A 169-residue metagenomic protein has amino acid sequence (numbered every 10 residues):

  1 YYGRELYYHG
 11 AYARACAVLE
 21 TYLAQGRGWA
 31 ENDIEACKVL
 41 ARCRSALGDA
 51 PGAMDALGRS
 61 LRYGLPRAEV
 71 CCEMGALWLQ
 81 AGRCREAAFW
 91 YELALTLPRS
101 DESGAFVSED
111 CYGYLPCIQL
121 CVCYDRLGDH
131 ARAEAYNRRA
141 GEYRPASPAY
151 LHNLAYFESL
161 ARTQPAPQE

Functional and structural regions predicted by a protein language model:
Y1, V39, E73, Q80 (+2 more regions): "A position-specific structural signal for the A-helix of alpha-solenoid helical repeats
T21-A24, L61-R62, E92-S103, G141-E142: Amphipathic alpha-helical segments of tetratricopeptide repeats
E31-E35, A68-E69, S108-D110, L115 (+1 more regions): Start-of-helix register in tetratricopeptide repeats
